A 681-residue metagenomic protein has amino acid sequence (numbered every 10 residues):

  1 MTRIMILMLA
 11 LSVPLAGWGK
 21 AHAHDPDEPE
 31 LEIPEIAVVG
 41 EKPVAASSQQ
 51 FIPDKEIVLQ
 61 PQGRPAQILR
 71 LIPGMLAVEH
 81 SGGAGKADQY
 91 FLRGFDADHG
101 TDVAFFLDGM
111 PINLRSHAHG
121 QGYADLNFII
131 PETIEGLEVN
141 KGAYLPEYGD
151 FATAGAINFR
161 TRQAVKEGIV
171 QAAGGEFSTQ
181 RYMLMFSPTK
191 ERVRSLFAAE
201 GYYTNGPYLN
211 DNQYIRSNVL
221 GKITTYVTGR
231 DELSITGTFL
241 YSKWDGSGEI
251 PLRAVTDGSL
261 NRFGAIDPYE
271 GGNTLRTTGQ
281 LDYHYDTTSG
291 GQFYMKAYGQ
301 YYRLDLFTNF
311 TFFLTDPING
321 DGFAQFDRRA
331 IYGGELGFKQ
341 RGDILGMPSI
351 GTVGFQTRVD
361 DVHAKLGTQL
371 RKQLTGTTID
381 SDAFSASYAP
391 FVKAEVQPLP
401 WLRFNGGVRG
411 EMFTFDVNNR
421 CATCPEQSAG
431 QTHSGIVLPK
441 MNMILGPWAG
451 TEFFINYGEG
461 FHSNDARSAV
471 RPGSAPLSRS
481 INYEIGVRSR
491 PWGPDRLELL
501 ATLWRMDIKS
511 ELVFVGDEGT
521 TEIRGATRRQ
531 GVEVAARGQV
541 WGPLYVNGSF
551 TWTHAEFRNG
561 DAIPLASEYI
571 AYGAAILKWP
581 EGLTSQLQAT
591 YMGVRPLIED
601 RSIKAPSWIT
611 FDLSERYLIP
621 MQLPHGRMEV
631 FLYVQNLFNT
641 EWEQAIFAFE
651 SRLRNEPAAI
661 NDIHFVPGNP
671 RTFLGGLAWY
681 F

Functional and structural regions predicted by a protein language model:
E32-I68, G85-Q89, H117: N-terminal periplasmic "start-of-domain" segments of outer-membrane beta-barrel proteins
I57, W504, V546, V594 (+1 more regions): C-terminal beta-signal and adjacent terminal beta-strands/loops of Gram-negative outer-membrane beta-barrel proteins
P111-K141, F159-R160, G221, S474 (+1 more regions): Short acidic/polar hinge/loop motifs at secondary-structure boundaries that mediate gating or recognition
E138-P146, G155-P188, A199, P207 (+2 more regions): Short strand-turn segments of transmembrane beta-barrel domains in outer membranes, especially the first one or two
G174-Y203, Y208-S247, G271-T287, Q340 (+5 more regions): Transmembrane beta-barrel wall of Gram-negative outer-membrane proteins
G229-L240, G272-A422, E498-L503, N547: Face-selective signature of the C-terminal outer-membrane beta-barrel domain
D282-H284, Q292-F310, G446-G458, L477-Q539 (+4 more regions): Membrane-embedded beta-barrel scaffold of Gram-negative outer-membrane proteins
K339-Q340, P400-F404, F413, L500-D507 (+2 more regions): Gram-negative outer-membrane beta-barrel transporters
